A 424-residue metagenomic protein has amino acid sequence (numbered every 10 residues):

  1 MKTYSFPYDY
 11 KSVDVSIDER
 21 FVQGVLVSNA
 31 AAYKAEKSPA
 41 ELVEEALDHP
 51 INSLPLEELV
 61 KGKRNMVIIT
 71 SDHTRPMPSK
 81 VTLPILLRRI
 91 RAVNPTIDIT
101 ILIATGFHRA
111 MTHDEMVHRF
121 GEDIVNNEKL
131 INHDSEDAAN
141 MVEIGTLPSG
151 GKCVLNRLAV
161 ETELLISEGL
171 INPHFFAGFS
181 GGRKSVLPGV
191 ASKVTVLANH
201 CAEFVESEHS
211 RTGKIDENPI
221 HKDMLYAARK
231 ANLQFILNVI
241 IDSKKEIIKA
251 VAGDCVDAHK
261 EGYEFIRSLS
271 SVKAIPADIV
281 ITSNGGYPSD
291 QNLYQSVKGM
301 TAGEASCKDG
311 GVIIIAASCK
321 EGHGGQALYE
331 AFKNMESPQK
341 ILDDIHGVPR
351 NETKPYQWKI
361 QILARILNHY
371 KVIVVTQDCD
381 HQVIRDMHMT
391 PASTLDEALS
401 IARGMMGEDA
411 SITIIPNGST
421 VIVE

Functional and structural regions predicted by a protein language model:
M1-A46: N-terminal amphipathic/basic leader segments beginning at the initiator methionine
I51-V67, R91-I97, S271-D278, C307-K308 (+1 more regions): Glycine-rich phosphate/diphosphate-binding loops that line cofactor/substrate pockets in enzymes
N65-P76, T100-G106, I281-S283: Short glycine-rich or small-residue beta-strand-to-loop segments that form or flank ligand, phosphate, metal/Fe-S
R75-T96, S296-S306: Histidine-anchored nucleotide/phosphate-binding helix
M111-F179: An acidic, phosphate/nucleotide-engaging active-site surface
L147-G150, R157-A231, I236-L237, D242-K245 (+1 more regions): Conserved phosphate- and dinucleotide-binding cores of soluble alpha/beta proteins, encompassing both enzyme active
S210-Y287: Membrane-embedded hairpin module used as a gating/binding unit in multi-pass transport and secretion proteins
S296-V297, T301-E424: C-terminal non-catalytic interaction/assembly regions of soluble proteins
